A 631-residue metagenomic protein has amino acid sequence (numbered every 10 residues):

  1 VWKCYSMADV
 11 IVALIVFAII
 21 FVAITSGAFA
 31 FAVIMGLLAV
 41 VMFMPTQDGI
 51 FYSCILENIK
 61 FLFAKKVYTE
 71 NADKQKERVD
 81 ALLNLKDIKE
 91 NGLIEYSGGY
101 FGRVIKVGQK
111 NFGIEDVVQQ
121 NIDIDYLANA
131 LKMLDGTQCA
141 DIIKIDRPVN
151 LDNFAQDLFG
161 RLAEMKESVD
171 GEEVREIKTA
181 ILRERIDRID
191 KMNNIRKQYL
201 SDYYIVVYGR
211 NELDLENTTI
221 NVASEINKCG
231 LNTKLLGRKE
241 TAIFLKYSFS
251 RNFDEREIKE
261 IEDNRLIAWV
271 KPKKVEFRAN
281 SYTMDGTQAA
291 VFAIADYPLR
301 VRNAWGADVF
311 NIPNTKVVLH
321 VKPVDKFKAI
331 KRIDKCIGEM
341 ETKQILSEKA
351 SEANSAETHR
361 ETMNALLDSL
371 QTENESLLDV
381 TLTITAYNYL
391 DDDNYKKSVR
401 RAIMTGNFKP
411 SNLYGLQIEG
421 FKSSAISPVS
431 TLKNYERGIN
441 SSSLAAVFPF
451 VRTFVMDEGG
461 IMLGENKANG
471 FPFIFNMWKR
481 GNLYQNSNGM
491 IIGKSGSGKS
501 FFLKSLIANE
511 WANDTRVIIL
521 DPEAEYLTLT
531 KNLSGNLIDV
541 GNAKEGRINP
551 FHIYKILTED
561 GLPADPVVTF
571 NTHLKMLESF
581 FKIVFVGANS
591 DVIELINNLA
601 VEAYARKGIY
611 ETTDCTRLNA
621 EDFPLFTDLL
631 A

Functional and structural regions predicted by a protein language model:
V1-I15, G459-N542: Glycine-rich phosphate-binding loop of nucleotide-binding enzymes
K3, A30-F450: Extended, folded cores of ATP/NTP-driven motor/assembly subunits in large transport and secretion machines
V12-V22, M35-A39: Hydrophobic, membrane-inserted alpha-helices
V22-A32: Transmembrane helix interruption/hinge and helix-loop junction motifs
I145-D146, S505-Y610: Switch/coupling segment of Walker-type NTPase motor domains
L151, F473, G481-L483, G498-K499 (+6 more regions): Flexible loop/turn segments at secondary-structure boundaries
L213, E375-S376, D393-N394, R401-N407 (+1 more regions): Non-catalytic, charge-rich alpha-helical accessory subdomains
T431-P472, R480: Core mixed alpha/beta domains of very large multi-subunit molecular machines
